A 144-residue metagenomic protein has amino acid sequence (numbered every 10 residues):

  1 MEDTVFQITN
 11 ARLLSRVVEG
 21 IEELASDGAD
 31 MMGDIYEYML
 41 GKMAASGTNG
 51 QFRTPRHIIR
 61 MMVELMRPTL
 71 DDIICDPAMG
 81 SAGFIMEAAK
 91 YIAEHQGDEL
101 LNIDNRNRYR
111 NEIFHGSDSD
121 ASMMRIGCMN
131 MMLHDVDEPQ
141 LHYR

Functional and structural regions predicted by a protein language model:
M1-L70, P139-Y143: Non-catalytic, mostly N-terminal accessory regions of nucleic-acid modification and defense proteins
T48-R144: Conserved S-adenosyl-L-methionine
